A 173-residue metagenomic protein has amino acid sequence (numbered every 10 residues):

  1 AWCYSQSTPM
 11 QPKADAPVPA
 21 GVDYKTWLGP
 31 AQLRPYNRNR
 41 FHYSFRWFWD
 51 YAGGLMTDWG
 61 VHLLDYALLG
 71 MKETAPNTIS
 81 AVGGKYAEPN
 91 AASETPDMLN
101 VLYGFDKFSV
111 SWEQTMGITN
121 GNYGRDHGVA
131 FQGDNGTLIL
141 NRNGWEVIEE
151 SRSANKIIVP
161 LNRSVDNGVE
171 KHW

Functional and structural regions predicted by a protein language model:
W2-G53, T57-W173: Contiguous beta-strand/loop segments that form the cofactor/metal-binding neighborhood of enzyme cores
